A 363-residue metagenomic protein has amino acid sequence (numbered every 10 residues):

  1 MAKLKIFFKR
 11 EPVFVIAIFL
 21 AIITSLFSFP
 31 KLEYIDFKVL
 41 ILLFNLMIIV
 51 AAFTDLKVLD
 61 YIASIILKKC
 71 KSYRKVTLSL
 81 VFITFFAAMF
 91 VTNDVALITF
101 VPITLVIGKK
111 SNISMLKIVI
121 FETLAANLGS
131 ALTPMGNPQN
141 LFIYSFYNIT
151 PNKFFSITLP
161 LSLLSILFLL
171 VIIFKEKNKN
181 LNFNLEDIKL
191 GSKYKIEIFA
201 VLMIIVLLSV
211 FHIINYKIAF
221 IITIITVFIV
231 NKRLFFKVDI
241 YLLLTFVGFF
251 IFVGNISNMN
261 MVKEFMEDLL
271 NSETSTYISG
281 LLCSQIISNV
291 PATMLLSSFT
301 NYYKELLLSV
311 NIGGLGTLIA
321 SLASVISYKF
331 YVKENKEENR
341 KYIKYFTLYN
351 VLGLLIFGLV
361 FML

Functional and structural regions predicted by a protein language model:
E11-F14, F37-K38, S64-L78, K117-L124 (+3 more regions): Cytoplasmic-side transmembrane-helix entry/capping segments in multi-pass membrane proteins
S25-D36: Short, hydrophobic transmembrane alpha-helix segments
Y34, A51, L56, D60-I65 (+1 more regions): Transmembrane helical segments that form the transport core of multi-pass membrane transport proteins
F37-V39, L67-V81, K110-I118, K193-I198 (+2 more regions): Membrane-interfacial loop-to-helix junctions in multi-pass transporters
A51-K57, A88-T99, G129-N137, I256-S257 (+2 more regions): Short helix-coil transition sites and intra-membrane helix breaks within transmembrane domains of multi-pass
S64, K175-A200, K232-F236: Flexible interhelical linker loops that connect adjacent transmembrane helices in multi-pass membrane transporters
F82, F86-A131, M294-L307, K336 (+2 more regions): Hydrophobic transmembrane alpha-helices that form the pore/transport pathway of multi-pass ion and small-solute
F155-L169, I278-L363: C-terminal transmembrane helix pair
